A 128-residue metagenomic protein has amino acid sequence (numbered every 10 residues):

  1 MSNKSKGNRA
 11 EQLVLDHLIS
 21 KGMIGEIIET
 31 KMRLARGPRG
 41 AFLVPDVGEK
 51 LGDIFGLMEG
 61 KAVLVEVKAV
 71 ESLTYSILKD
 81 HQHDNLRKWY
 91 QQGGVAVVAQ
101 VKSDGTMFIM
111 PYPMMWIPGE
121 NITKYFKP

Functional and structural regions predicted by a protein language model:
M1-P45: Acidic-basic catalytic patches of nuclease active cores, encompassing PD-(D/E)XK and other metal-cofactor nuclease
E11, K50, K79-Q82: Amphipathic coiled-coil/heptad-repeat helices and related helical stalk/stem segments that mediate oligomerization
L18, I54-S72: Conserved catalytic cores of phosphodiester-cleaving nucleases, focusing on short active-site segments
V47-L51, M58-L64, Q91-G93: Short connector loops at helix/strand junctions that flank enzyme active sites, especially segments positioning acidic
E71-Q91: Mg2+/Mn2+-dependent nuclease catalytic core
R87-M115: Nucleic-acid nuclease catalytic cores
F108-P128: Intrinsically disordered, low-complexity terminal regions enriched in charged/polar residues
